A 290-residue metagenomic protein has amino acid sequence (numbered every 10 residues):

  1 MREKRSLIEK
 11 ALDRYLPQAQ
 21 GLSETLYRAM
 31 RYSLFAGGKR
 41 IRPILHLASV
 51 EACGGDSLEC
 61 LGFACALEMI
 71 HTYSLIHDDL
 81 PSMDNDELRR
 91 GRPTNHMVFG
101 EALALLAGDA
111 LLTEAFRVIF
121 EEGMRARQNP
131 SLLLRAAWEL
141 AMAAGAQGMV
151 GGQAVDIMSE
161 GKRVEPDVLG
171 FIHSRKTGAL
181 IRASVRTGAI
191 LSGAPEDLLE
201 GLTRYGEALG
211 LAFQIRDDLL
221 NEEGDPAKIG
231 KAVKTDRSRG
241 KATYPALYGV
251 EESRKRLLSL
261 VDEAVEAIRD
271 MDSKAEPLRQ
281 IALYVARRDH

Functional and structural regions predicted by a protein language model:
M1-R14: N-terminal leader/targeting segments and the immediately adjacent pre-domain N-terminus
L7, L16-E266, K274-A286: Mg2+-dependent prenyl diphosphate-binding active-site environment of isoprenoid biosynthetic enzymes
